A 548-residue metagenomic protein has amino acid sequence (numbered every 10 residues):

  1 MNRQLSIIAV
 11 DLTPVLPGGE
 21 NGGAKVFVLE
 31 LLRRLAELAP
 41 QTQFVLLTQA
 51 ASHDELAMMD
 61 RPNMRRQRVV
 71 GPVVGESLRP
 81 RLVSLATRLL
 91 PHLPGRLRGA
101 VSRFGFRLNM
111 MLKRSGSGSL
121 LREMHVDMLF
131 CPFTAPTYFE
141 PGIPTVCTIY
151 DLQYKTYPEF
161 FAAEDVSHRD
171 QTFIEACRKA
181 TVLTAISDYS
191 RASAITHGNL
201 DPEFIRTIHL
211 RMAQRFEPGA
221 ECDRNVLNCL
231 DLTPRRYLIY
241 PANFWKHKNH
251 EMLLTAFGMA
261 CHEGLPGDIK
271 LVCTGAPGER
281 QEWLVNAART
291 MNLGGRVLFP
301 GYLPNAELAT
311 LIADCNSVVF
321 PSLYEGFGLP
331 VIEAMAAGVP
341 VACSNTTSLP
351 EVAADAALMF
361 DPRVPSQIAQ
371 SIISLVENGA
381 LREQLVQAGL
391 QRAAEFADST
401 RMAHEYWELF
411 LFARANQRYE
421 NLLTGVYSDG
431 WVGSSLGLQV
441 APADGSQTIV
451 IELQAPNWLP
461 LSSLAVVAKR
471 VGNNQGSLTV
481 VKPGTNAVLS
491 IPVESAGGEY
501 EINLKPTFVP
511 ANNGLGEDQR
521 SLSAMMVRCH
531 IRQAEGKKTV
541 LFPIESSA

Functional and structural regions predicted by a protein language model:
M1-W431, G437, A465-V467, N473-P492 (+3 more regions): Carbohydrate transferase catalytic cores enriched for Leloir-type hexosyltransferases
G445-W458, S462-L464: A short beta-strand element within beta-rich, extracytoplasmic domains of secreted/secretory-pathway proteins
S446, G497-E499: Extracellular Ig-like/FN3 beta-sandwich strand-entry sites
R528-K537: Short beta-strand-to-coil "C-cap" segments at the C-terminal boundary of structured domains/repeats, marking
V540-S547: Activation corresponds to long, low-complexity, non-globular regions
